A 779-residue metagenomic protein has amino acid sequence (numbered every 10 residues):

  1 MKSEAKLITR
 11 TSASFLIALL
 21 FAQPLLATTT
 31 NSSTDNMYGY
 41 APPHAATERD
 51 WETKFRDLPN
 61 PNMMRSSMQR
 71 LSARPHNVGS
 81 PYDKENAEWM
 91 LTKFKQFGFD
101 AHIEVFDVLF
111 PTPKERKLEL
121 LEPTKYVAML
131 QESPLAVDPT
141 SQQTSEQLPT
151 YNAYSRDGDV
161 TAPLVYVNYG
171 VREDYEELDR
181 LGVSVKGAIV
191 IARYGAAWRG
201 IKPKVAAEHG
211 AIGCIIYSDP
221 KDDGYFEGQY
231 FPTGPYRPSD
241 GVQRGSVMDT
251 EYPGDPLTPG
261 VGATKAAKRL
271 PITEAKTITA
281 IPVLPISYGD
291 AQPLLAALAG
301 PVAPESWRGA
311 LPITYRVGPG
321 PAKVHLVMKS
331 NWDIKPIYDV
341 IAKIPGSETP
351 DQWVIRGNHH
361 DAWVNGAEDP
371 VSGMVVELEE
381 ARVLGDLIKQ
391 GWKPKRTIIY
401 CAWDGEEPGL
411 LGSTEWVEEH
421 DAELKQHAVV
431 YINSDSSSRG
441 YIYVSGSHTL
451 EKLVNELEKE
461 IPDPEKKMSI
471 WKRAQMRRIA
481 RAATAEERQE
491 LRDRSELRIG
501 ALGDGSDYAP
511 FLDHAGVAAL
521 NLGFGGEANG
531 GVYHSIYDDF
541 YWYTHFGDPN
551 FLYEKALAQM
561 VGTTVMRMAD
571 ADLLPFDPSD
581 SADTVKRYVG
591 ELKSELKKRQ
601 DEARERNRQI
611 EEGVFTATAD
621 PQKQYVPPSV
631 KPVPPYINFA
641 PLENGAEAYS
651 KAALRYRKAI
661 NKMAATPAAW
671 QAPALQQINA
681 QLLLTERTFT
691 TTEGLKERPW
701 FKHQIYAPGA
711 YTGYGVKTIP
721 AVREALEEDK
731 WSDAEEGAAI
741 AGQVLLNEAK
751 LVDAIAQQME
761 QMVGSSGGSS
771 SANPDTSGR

Functional and structural regions predicted by a protein language model:
S12-P24: Bacterial N-terminal signal peptides
T29-T53, Q69-K186, P220, Y236-P253: Noncatalytic luminal/extracellular "stalk/propeptide" segments of secretory-pathway proteins
Q142-E177, P253-E368, R382, D386-Q390: Soluble metallo-hydrolase cores and metallopeptidase-like ectodomains found primarily in the secretory/periplasmic
L164-Y236, S347, D351, W363 (+3 more regions): A conserved hydrophobic secondary-structure block that centers on an alpha-helix together with its immediately flanking
P220, V340, R356-L410, E415 (+1 more regions): Alpha-helical metal-binding/catalytic segments enriched in His/Glu/Asp
P238-V302, T349, D404-T544, N550 (+2 more regions): Metal-dependent peptidase/peptidase-like ectodomains
I399, E460, D513, G523 (+2 more regions): His/Asp/Glu-rich mid-to-C-terminal helical/loop segments that flank catalytic regions of hydrolases
A664-R779: C-terminal amphipathic alpha-helical interaction region
